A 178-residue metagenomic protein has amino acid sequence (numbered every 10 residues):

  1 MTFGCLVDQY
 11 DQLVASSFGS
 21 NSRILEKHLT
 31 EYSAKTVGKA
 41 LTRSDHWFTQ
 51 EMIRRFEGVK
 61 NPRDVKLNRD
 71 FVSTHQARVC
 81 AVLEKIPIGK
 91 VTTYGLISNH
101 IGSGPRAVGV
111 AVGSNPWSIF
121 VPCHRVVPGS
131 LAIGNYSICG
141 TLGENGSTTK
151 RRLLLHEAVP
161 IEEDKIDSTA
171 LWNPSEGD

Functional and structural regions predicted by a protein language model:
M1-S103, L155-D178: Basic nucleic-acid-binding alpha-helical/helix-turn surface characteristic of O6-alkylguanine DNA
K60-P62, P87, V121, P128-L131: Residue-level signal for pocket-adjacent positions within structured domains
S73, G102, W117, E144-S147: Short, amphipathic alpha-helical segments
A81, V110, R152: Surface-exposed charge patches
L96, G109-V110: A short glycine-rich, hydrophobically flanked beta-strand micro-motif that places a catalytic Asp/Glu for divalent metal
V112-V121: Major-groove DNA-recognition helix of helix-turn-helix-type DNA-binding domains
R125-R152: Intrinsically disordered, low-complexity basic tails/linkers immediately adjacent to helix-turn-helix/homeobox/MYB/SANT
